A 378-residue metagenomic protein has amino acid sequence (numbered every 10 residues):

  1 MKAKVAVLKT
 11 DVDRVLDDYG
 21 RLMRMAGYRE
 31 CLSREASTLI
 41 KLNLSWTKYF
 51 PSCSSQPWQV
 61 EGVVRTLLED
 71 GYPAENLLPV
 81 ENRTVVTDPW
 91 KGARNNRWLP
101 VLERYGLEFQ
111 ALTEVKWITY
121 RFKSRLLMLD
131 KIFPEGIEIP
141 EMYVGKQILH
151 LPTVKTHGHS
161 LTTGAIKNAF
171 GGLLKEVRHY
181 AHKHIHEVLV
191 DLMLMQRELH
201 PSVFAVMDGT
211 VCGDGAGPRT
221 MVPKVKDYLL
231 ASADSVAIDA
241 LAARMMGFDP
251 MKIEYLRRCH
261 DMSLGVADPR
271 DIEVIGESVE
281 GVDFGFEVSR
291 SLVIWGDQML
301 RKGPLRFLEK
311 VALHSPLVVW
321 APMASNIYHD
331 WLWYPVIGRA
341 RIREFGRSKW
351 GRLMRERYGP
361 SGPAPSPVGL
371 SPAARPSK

Functional and structural regions predicted by a protein language model:
M1-K378: N-terminal and secondary-structure boundary signal
